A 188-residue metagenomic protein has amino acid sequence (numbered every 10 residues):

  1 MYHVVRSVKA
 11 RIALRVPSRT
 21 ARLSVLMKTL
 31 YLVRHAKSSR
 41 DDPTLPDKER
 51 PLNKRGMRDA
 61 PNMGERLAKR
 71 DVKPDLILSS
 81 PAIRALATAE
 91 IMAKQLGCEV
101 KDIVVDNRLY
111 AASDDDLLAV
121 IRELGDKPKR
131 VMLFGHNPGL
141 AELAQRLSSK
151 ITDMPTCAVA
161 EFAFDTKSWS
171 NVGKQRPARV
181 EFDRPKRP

Functional and structural regions predicted by a protein language model:
I12-L26: Short, Lys/Arg-enriched N-terminal segments with co-localized hydrophobic residues within the first ~10-30 amino acids
T29, V33-L109, I151-M154, P188: Active-site-proximal alpha-helix that buttresses catalytic centers in soluble enzyme cores
L30, R130-M132, V159: Residue-level preference for the first positions of well-ordered beta-strands
R70-V72, L124-K129: Glycine-rich phosphate-binding loop signature in dinucleotide/nucleotide-binding domains
R108-I121: Short alpha-helix plus adjacent loop in nuclease-associated cores
P128-Q145: A glycine-rich beta-strand to alpha-helix segment that forms a phosphate/ribose-binding loop at ligand/cofactor sites
K150-P185: Domain-level recognition of soluble alpha/beta enzyme cores, biased toward histidine phosphatases/phosphomutases
